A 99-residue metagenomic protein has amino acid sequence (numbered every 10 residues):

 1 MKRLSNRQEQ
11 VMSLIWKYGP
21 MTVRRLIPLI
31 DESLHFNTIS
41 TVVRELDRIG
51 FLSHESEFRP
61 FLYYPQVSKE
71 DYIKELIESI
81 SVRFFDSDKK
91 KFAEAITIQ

Functional and structural regions predicted by a protein language model:
K2, I15-G19, V67: Short helix-capping/hinge SLiMs at alpha-helix to coil transitions
K2-R7, P20, D86: Short helix-coil-helix linker/hinge
R3-R7, E57-I77: Short, cationic-aromatic polyanion-contact patches
E9-L14, R25: Pre-recognition alpha-helix immediately N-terminal to the DNA-recognition helix within helix-turn-helix or winged-helix
P20-I30: Short acidic, hydrophobic short linear motifs in intrinsically disordered regions
S33-E45: Short amphipathic alpha-helical interaction segments
G50: Glycine-centered, phosphate/nucleic-acid-interacting loop/turn motifs that mediate DNA/RNA or nucleotide
E75-Q99: Amphipathic alpha-helical dimerization/coiled-coil segments that flank or bridge DNA-binding/regulatory modules
